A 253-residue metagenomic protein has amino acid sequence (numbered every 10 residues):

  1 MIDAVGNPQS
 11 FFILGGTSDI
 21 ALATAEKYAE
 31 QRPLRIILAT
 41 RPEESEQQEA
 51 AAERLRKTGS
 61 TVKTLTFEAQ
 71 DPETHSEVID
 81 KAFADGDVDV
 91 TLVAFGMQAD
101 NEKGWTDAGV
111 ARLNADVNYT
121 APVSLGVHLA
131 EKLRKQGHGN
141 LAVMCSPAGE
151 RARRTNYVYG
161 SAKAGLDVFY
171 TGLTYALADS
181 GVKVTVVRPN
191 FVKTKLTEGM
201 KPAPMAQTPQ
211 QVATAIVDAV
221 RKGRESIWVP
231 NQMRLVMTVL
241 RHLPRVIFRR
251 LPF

Functional and structural regions predicted by a protein language model:
T17-D19: Conserved glycine-rich cofactor-binding loop
L55-E73: Rossmann-fold cofactor-recognition segment
S76, D80, V90, G96-R112 (+1 more regions): Conserved mid-core segment of classical short-chain dehydrogenase/reductases
G126, A162: Active-site helix of classical SDR
S146: Residue(s) in the substrate-gating loop at a strand-loop-helix junction that position the organic substrate next
R151-Y157: Active-site loop immediately N-terminal to the catalytic Tyr-X3-Lys motif of short-chain dehydrogenase/reductase
V186, K201-R241: C-terminal helical subdomain
